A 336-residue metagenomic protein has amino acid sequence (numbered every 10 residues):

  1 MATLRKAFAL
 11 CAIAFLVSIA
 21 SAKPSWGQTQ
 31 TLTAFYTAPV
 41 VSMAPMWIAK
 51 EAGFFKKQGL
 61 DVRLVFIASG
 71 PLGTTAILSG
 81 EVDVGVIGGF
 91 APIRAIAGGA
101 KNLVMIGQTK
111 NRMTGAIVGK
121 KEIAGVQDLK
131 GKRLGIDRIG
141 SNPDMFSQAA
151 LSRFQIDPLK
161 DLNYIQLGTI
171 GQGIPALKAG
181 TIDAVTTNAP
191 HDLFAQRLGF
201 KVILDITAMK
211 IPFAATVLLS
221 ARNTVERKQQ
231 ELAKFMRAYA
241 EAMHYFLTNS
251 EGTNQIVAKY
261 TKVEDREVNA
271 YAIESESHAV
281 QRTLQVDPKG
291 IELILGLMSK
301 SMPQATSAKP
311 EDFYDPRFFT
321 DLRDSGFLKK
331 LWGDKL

Functional and structural regions predicted by a protein language model:
M1-R5: N-terminal secretory signal peptides that target proteins for export/translocation
A9-A20: Bacterial N-terminal signal peptides
W26-T169, G173-A179, D183-A189, V202-I206 (+1 more regions): Short, glycine-/small- and polar/acidic-enriched structural segments that line small-molecule recognition paths
W47, I93, Q148, L193-Q196 (+3 more regions): Predominant activation on well-ordered alpha-helical scaffold segments within soluble catalytic domains
R63, P71, N163-I165, Y271-E276 (+1 more regions): Short linear loop/turn motifs
A91, G171-K262: Pocket-lining segment of extracytoplasmic ligand-binding domains
E226-S307: Secondary-structure end/capping motifs
S299-L336: Conserved C-terminal helix/tail region of periplasmic/extracytoplasmic solute-binding proteins
